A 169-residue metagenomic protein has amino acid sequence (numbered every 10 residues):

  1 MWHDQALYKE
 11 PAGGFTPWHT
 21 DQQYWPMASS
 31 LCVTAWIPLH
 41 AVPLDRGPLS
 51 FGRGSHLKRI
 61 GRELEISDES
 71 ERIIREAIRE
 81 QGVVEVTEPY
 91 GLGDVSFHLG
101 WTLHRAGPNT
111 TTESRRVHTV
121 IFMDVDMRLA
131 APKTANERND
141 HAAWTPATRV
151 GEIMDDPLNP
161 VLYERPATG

Functional and structural regions predicted by a protein language model:
M1-L49: Conserved double-stranded beta-helix
A6, D21-Q23, S55, W101 (+1 more regions): Anionic group-transfer/hydrolysis microenvironments
L7, G54-H56, R138-H141: Short, solvent-exposed aromatic-acidic interface loops
T16-A28, E88-P89, G107-T111, P132: Short histidine-centered beta-strand/loop micro-motifs that create catalytic or ligand/metal-coordination sites
T20, D68-V84, T112-S114, K133-N139: Short, surface-exposed loop/helix-turn segments at secondary-structure junctions that function as lids/hinges flanking
C32-T34, E85, V95, V117: Intrinsic-disorder/low-complexity, polar/charged segments enriched in Ser/Thr/Lys/Arg/Asp/Glu/Gln
V42-G107, M127: Double-stranded beta-helix
L64, V95-F97, W101-G169: Non-heme Fe(II)/2-oxoglutarate
